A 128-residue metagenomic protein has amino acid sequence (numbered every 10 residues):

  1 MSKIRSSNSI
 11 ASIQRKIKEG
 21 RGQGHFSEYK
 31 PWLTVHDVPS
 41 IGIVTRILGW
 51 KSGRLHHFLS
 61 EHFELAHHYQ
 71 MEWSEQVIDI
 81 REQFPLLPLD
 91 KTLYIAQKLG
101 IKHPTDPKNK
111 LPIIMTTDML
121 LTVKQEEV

Functional and structural regions predicted by a protein language model:
M1-V128: Electrostatic, structured charged patches in enzyme active sites and in nucleic-acid/phosphate-binding
